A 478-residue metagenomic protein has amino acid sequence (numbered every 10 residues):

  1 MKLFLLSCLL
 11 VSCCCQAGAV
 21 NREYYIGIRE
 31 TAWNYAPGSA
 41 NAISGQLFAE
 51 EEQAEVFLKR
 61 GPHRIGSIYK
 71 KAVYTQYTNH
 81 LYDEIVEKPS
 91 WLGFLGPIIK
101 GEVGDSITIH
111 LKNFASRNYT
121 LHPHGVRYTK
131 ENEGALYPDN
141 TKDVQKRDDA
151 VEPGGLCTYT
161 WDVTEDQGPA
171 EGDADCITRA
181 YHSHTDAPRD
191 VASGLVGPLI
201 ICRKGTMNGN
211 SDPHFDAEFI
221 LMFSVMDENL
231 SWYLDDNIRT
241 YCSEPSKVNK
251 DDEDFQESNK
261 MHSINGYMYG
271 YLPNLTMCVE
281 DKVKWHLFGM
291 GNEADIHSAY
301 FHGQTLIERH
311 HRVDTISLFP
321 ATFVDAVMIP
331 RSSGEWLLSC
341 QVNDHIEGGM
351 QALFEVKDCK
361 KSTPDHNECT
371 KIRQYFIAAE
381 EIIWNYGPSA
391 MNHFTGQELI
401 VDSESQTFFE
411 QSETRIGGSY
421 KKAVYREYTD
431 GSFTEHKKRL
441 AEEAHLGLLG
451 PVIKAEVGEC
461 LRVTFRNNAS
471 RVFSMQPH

Functional and structural regions predicted by a protein language model:
K2-A150, S243-V283, E355-P477: N-terminal, post-signal-peptide metal-ligating segments of extracellular/periplasmic oxidoreductases, dominated by
R22-Y24, I177-R179, L195-G197, A217-F219 (+11 more regions): Structural beta-strand/beta-sheet cores of well-ordered domains, especially the beta-sheet scaffolds that support
I26-T31, K112, D162, H184 (+9 more regions): Structured loops at beta-to-helix junctions and adjacent beta-edge loops in soluble globular domains
I107-H122, V126-K130, Y137-N208, I316-Y375 (+1 more regions): Extracellular/periplasmic metallocenter environments
I201-E218, F223: Surface-exposed, non-catalytic interaction/assembly patches
C202-R203, Q256, R309: Primarily the internal scaffold of c-type cytochrome electron-transfer domains, especially repeated/multiheme c-type
D216-H302: Surface-exposed interaction/gating patches
I296-Y300, T305-S317: Intrinsic, low-complexity N-terminal interaction/targeting segments
